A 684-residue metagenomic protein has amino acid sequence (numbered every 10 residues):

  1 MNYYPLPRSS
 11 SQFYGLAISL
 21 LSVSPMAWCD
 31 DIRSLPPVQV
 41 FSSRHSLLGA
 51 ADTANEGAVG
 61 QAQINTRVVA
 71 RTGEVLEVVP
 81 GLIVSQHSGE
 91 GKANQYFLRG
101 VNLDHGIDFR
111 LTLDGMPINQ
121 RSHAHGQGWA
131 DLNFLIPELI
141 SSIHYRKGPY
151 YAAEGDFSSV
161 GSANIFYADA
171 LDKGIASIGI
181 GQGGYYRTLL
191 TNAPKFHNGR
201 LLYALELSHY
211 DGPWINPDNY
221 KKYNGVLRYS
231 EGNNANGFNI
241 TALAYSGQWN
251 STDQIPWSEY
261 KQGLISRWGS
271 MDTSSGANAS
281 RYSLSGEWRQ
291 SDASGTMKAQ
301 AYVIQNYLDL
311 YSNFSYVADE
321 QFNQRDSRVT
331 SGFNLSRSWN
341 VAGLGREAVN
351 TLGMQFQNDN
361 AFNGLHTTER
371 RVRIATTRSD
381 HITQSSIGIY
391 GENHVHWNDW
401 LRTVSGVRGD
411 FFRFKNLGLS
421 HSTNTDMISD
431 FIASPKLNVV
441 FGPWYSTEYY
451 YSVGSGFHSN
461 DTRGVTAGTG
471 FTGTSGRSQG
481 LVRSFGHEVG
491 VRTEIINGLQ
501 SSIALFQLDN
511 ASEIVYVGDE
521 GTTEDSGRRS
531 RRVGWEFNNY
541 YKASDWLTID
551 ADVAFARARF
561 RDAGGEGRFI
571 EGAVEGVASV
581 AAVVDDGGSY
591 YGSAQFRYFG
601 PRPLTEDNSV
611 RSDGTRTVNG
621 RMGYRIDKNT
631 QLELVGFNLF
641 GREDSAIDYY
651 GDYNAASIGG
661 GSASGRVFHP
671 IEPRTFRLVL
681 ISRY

Functional and structural regions predicted by a protein language model:
G73, E77-Q120: Extracytoplasmic beta-strand/coil segments of soluble accessory domains associated with Gram-negative outer-membrane
P117-K147, F166-Y167, S478: Short acidic/polar hinge/loop motifs at secondary-structure boundaries that mediate gating or recognition
H144-A152, G161-P194, L205, G212-P213 (+2 more regions): Short strand-turn segments of transmembrane beta-barrel domains in outer membranes, especially the first one or two
I175-H209, W214-D253, S275-T296, W339 (+1 more regions): Transmembrane beta-barrel wall of Gram-negative outer-membrane proteins
G232, G237-Y245, A277-L419, V440-W444 (+4 more regions): Face-selective signature of the C-terminal outer-membrane beta-barrel domain
E287, S291, T296-S312, G442-G456 (+2 more regions): Membrane-embedded beta-barrel scaffold of Gram-negative outer-membrane proteins
R337-N340, T403, F411, S502-N510 (+2 more regions): Gram-negative outer-membrane beta-barrel transporters
I549, P601-R602, Y624-Y684: C-terminal beta-signal and adjacent terminal beta-strands/loops of Gram-negative outer-membrane beta-barrel proteins
